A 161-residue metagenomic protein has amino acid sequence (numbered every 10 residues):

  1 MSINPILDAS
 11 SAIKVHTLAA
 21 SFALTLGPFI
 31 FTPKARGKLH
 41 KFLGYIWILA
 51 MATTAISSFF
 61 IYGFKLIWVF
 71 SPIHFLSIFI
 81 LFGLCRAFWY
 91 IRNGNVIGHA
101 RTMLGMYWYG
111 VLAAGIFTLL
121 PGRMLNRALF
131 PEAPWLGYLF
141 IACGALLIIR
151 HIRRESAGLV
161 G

Functional and structural regions predicted by a protein language model:
M1-G161: Alpha-helical membrane insertion/targeting regions
